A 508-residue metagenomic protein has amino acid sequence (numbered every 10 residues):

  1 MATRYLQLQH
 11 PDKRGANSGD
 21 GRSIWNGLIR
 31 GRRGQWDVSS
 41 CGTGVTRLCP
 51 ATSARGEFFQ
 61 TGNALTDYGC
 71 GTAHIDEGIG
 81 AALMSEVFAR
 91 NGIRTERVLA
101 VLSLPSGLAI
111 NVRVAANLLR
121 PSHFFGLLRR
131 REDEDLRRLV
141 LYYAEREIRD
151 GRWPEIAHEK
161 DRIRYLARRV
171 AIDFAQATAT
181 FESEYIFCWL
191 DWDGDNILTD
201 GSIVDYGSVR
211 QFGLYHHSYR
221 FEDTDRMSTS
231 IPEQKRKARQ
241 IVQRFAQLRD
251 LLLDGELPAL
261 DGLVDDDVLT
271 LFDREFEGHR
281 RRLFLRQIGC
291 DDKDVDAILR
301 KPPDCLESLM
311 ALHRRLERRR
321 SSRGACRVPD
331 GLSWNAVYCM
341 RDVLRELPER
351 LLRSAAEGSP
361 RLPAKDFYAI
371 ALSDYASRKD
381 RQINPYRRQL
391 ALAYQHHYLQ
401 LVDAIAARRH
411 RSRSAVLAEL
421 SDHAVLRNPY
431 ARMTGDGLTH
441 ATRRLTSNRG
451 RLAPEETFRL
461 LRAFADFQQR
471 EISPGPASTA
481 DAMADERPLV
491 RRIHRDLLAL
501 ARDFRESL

Functional and structural regions predicted by a protein language model:
M1-A16, R30-R33, L251-L508: Regulatory N- and C-terminal appendages and interdomain linkers associated with kinase/kinase-like NTP transferase
M1-W153, T199-D200, I241, F245 (+1 more regions): Conserved ATP-binding subdomain of kinase catalytic cores across diverse folds
T3, T43-T46, T52, T61 (+13 more regions): Residue-identity detector for threonine
I75, R90, R169, E182 (+4 more regions): Catalytic cores of glycan-processing enzymes that make or break glycosidic bonds
V98, D191-W192: Residue-level detector of family-conserved "landmark" positions at structurally sensitive sites
G107-W189, T199-V343: ATP-dependent phospho-/nucleotidyl transfer catalytic cores
D195: Conserved protein-kinase catalytic-loop position immediately C-terminal to the HRD catalytic Asp
